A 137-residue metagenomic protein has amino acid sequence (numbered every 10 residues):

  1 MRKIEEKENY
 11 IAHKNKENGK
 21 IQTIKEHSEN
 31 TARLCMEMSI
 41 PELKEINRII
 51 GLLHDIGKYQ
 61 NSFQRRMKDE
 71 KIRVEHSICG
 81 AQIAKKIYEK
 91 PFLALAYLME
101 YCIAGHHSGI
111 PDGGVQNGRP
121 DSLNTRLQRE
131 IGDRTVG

Functional and structural regions predicted by a protein language model:
R2-N18, I24-G137: Accessory nucleic-acid engagement/destabilization modules that flank
